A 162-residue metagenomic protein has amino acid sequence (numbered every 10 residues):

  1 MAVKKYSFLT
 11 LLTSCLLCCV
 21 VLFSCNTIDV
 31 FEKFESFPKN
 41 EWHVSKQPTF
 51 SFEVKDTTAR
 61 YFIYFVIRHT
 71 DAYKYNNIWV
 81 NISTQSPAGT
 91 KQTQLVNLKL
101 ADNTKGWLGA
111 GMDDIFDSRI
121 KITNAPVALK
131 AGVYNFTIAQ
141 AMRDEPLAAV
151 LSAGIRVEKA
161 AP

Functional and structural regions predicted by a protein language model:
A2-C15: Bacterial N-terminal signal peptides that target proteins for export
V21-S24: C-terminal motif of bacterial Sec signal peptides marking the signal peptidase cleavage site
N26-D29: Bacterial signal peptide processing site
K46-Y75: Post-signal-peptide N-terminal segment of Sec-exported extracytoplasmic proteins
T57-F65, P126-M142: Noncatalytic modules at the cell exterior or secretory-pathway interfaces, chiefly beta-strand-rich lectin/adhesion
H69-A72, D117-L129, Q140-L151: Short acidic/polar inter-strand loop motif in beta-rich domains
V80-Q85, R143-P162: Exposed low-complexity, polar/acidic, P/S/T/G-rich flexible segments that act as propeptides, protease-susceptible
L95-V127: An anionic, turn-rich surface loop/hairpin at beta-sheet edges that serves as a generic interaction/coordination patch
